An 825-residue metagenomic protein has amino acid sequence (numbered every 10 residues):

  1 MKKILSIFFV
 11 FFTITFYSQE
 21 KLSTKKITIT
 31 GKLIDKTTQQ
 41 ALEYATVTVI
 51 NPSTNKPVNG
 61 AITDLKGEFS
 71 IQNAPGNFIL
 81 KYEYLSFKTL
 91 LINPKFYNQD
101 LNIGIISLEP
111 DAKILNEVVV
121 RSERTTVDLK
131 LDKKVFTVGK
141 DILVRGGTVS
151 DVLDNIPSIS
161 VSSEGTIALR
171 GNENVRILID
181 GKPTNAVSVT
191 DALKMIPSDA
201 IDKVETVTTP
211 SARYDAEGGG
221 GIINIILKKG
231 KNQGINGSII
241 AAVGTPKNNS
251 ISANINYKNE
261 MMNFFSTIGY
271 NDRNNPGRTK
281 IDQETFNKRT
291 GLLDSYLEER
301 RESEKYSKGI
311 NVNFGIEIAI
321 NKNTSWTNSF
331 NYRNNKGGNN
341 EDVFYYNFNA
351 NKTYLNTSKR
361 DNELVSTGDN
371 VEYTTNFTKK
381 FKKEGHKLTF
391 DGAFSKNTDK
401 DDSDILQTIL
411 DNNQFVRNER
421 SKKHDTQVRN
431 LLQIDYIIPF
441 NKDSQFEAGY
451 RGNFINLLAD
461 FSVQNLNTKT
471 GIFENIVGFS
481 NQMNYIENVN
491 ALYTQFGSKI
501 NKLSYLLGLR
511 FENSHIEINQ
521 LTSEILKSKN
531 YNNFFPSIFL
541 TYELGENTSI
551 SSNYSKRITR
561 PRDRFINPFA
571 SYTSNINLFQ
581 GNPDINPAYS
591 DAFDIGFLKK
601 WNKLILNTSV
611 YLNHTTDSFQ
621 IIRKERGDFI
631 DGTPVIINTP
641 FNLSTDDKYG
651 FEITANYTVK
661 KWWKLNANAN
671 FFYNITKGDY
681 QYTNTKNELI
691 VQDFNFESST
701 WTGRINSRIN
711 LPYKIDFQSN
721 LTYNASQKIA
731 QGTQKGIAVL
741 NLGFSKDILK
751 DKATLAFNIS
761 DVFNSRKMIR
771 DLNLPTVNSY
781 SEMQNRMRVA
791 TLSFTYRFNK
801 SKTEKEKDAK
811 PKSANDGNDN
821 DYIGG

Functional and structural regions predicted by a protein language model:
I34, T48-I50, E83-F87, L101-I142 (+3 more regions): Short, acidic, small-residue-rich periplasmic hinge/interaction motif at the N-terminus of Gram-negative outer-membrane
P52-E68: Short, acidic Ser/Thr/Gly-rich low-complexity loop/linker segments typical of extracellular and cell-surface proteins
N102-S107, V149-S150, D191-A192, E205-T206 (+2 more regions): N-terminal periplasmic accessory domains that precede and gate Gram-negative outer-membrane beta-barrel machines
N155, K182-T208: Short acidic/polar hinge/loop motifs at secondary-structure boundaries that mediate gating or recognition
A216-I223, K231-D282, Y306-N311: Outer-membrane beta-barrel translocator/receptor signature
G221-I239, E298, G309-G315, N323 (+9 more regions): Surface-exposed extracellular loop regions of Gram-negative outer-membrane beta-barrel proteins
R429-Q433, E474-N481, N582, N586 (+4 more regions): Outer membrane beta-barrel strand-and-loop segments of large Gram-negative receptors, especially TonB-dependent
H515-E517, E546-F593, L612-P634, N638 (+1 more regions): Surface-exposed extracellular loop regions of Gram-negative outer-membrane beta-barrel proteins, predominantly
